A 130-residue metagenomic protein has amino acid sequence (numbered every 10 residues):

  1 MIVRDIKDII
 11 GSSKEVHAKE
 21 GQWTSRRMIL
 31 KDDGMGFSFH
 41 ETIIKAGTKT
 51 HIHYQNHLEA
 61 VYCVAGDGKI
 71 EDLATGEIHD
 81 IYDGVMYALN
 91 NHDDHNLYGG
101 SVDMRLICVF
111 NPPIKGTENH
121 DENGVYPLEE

Functional and structural regions predicted by a protein language model:
M1-G36, N119-E130: A short, N-terminal "cap"/entry segment at the start of jelly-roll beta-barrel domains of the cupin/DSBH fold
S38-Q55: Conserved short histidine dyad/triad with adjacent acidic residue
T50-I52, I70-E71, L89, D94-S101: Short beta-strand His + acidic residue motifs that chelate non-heme Fe in jelly-roll/DSBH and cupin folds
N56-K69: Glycine- and acidic-residue-biased ligand/ion/polar-headgroup-sensing regions
A60, A88, V102-E118: A short hydrophobic beta-strand segment most commonly corresponding to one strand of the jelly-roll/cupin
T75-H92: Short acidic-glycine-tyrosine-enriched beta hairpin
